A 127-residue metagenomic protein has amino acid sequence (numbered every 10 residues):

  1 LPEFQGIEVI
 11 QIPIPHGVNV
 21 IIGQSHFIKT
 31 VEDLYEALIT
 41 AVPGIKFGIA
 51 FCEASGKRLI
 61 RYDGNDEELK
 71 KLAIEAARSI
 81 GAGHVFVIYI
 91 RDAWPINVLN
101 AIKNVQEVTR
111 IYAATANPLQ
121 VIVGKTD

Functional and structural regions predicted by a protein language model:
L1-Y62: N-terminal, charge-rich interaction modules
L59, N65-D127: Long, charge-patterned amphipathic alpha-helical coiled-coil/hairpin "stalk" segments used as oligomerization
